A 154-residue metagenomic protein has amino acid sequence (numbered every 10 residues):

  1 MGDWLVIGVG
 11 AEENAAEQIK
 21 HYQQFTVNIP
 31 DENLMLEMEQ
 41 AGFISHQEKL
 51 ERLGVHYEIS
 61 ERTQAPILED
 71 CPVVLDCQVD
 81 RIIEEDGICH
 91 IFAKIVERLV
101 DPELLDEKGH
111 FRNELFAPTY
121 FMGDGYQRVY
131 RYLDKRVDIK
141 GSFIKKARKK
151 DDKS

Functional and structural regions predicted by a protein language model:
M1-S154: Basic, polyanion-binding surface patches
